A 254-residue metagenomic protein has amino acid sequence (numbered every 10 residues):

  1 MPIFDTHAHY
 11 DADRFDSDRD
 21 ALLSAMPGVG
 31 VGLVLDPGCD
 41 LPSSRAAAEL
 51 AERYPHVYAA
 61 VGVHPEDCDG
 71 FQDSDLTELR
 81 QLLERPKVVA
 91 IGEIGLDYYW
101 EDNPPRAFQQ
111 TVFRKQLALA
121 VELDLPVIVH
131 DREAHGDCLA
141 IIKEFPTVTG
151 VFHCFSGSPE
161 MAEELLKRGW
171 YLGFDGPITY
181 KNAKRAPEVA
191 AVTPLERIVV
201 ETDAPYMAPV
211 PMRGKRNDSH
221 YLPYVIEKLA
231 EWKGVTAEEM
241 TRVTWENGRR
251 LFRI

Functional and structural regions predicted by a protein language model:
M1-I254: Mid-domain alpha/beta scaffold segments of enzyme catalytic cores
